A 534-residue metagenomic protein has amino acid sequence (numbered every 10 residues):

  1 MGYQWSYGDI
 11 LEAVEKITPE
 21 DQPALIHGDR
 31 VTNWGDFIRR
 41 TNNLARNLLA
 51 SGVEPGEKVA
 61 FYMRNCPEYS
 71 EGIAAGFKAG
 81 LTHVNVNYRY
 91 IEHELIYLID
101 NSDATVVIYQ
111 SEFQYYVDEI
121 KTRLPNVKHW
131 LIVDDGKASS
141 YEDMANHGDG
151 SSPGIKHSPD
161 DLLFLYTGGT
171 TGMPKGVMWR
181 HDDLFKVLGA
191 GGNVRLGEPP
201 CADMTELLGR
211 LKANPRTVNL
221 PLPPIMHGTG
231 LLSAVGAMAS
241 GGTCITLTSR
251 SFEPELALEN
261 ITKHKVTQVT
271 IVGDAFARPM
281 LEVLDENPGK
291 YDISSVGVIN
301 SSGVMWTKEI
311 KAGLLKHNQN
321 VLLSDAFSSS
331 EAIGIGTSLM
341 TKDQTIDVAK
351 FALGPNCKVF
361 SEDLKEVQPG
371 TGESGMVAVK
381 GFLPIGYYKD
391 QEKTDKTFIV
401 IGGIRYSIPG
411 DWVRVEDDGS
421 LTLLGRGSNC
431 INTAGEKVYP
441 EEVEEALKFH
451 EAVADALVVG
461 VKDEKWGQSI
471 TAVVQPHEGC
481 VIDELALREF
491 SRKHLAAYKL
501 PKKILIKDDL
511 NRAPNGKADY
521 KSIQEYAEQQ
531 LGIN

Functional and structural regions predicted by a protein language model:
D29, Y116-D160, F164, G168 (+3 more regions): ANL superfamily adenylate-forming
A50-S51, K78-N146: Structural core segment of the AMP-binding/adenylate-forming
Y90, I96-Y97, V107-Y109, K308 (+5 more regions): AMP-binding/adenylate-forming catalytic core of the ANL superfamily
V133, K493-A518: AMP-binding/adenylate-forming catalytic domain of the ANL superfamily
G148-Y166, G172-M178, G209-N219: Conserved pre-ATP/AMP-binding loop-to-beta segment of ANL
G169, A239-G242, V266-I271, L281-T345 (+2 more regions): Gly/Ser/Thr-rich phosphate-binding loop
V187-L222, M226-T270, V283, N287: Conserved AMP-binding/adenylation subdomain of ANL enzymes
K358-K380, V415-D418, C480-E484, A518-D519: Conserved beta-loop-beta connector loops within the AMP-binding
